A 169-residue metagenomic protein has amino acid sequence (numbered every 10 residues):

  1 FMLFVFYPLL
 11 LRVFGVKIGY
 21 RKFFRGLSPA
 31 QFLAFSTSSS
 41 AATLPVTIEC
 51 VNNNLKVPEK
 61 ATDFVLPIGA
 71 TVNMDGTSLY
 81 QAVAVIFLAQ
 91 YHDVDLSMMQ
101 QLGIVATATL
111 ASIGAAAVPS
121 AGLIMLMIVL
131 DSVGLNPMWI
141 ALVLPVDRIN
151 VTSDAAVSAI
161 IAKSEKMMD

Functional and structural regions predicted by a protein language model:
F1-N73: Membrane-embedded translocation segments of transport machinery
M2-F6, N73-G76, Y80, A111 (+1 more regions): Alpha-helical transmembrane segments of multipass membrane proteins
L3, G19-K22, V57-K60, S78 (+2 more regions): Short hydrophobic/aromatic-rich motifs at helix boundaries and adjacent loops
F4, P8, V13, A70 (+4 more regions): Generic detector of bulky aromatic hydrophobic side chains
K22, G26, Q31-A34, T43 (+7 more regions): Residue-level preference for alpha-helix termini and adjacent loops
P29-S38, G69-D75, A89-Y91, A106-V118: Transmembrane alpha-helix interface/packing and boundary motifs in multi-pass membrane proteins, characterized by
F35-C50, V57-K60, G76-A82, A115-G122 (+1 more regions): Membrane-helix boundary/coupling elements in multi-pass transport proteins
A82-D169: Transmembrane alpha-helical segments and their short flanking loops that form helix-hairpins/helix-helix interfaces
